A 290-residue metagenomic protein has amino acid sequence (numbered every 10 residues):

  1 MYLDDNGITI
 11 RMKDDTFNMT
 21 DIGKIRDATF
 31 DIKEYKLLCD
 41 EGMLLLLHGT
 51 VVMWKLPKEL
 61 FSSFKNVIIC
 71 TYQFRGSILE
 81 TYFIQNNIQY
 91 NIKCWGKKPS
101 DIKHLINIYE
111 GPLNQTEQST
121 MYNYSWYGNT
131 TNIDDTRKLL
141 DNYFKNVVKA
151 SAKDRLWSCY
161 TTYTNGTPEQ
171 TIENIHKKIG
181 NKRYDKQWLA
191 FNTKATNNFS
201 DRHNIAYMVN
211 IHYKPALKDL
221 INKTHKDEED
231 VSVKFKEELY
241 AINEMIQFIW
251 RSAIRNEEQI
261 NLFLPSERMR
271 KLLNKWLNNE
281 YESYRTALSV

Functional and structural regions predicted by a protein language model:
M1-V290: ASCE RecA-like P-loop NTPase motor cores that couple ATP hydrolysis to mechanical translocation on nucleic acids
